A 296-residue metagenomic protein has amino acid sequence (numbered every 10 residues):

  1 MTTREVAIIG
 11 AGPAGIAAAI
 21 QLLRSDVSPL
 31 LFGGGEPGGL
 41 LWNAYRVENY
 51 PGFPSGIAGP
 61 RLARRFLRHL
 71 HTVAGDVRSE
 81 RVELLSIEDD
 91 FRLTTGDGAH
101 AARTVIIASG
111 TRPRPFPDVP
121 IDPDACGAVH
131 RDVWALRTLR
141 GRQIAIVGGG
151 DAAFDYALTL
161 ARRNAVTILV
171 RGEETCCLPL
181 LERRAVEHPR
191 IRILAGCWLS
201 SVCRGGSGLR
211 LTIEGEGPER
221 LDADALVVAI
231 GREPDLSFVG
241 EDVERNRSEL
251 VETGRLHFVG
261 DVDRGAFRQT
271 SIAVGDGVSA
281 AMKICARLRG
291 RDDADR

Functional and structural regions predicted by a protein language model:
M1-I9, R24-S25, D76-Q143, T212-G240 (+2 more regions): FAD-binding core/adjacent interface of flavoenzyme oxidoreductases
T2-T3, I8-G34, R131-C176, G217 (+2 more regions): Rossmann-like dinucleotide/flavin-binding elements
L22, A44-E48, R92, V119-P123 (+6 more regions): Short, glycine/charged-enriched secondary-structure capping and boundary segments
F32-W42: N-terminal glycine-rich anion-binding loops that anchor highly charged ligand groups
P37, R46, R81, T111-R112 (+2 more regions): A generic "binding-loop/recognition-motif" signal
W42-A99, T175-A195: N-terminal Rossmann-like dinucleotide/flavin-binding domain of flavoprotein oxidoreductases that bind FAD/FMN
A63, L70, C126, A153 (+7 more regions): A general structural signal for well-ordered alpha-helical segments in protein cores
S86, A99-A195, V202-R204: Predominantly flavin-linked oxidoreductase catalytic cores and closely associated redox partners
